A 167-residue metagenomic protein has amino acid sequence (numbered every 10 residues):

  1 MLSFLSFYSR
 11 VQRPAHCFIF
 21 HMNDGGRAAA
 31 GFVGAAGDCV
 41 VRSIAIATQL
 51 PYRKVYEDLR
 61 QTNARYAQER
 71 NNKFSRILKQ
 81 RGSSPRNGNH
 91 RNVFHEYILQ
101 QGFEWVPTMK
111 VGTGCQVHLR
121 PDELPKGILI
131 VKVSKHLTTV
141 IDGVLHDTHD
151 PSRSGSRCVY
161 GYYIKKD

Functional and structural regions predicted by a protein language model:
L2-R76, E96, Q100-G102: Active-site nucleophile-adjacent alpha helix/oxyanion-hole segment immediately C-terminal to the catalytic cysteine
S9, A28, V33, C39-I44 (+5 more regions): Generic structural signal for short, flexible, solvent-exposed coil/loop and linker residues
V11-R13, N87, R153-S156: Short linear sequence motifs
F18, F103-W105, S156-V159: Short glycine-aromatic motifs
A28-A29, G34, R91, C158 (+1 more regions): Polar low-complexity intrinsically disordered regions enriched in Ser/Thr and small residues
Y66-K135, I141-G143, T148-D150: Conserved active-site-adjacent core of cysteine acyl-enzyme catalytic domains
D147-D167: Noncatalytic regulatory segments and standalone regulatory/sensor domains
